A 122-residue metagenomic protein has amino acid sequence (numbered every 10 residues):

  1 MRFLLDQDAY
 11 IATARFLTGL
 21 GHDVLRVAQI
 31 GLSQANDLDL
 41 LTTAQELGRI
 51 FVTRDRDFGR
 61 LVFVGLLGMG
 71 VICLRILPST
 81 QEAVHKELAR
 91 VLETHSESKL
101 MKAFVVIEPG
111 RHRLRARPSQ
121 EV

Functional and structural regions predicted by a protein language model:
M1-A12, E108-V122: Metal-dependent nucleic-acid phosphoesterase active-site entry motif
R2-I50: N-terminal first-folded block
L25, V52, I72-L74, V105: Hydrophobic/aromatic beta-strand patches that form the interior of the parallel beta-sheet core in alpha/beta enzyme
A28-L32, L74-T80: Short, acidic/turn-prone active-site loops that include or flank metal/cofactor- and phosphate-binding residues
T42-A44, G68-I72: Short, hinge-like loop/turn segments at secondary-structure boundaries
Q45-V62: Acidic, metal-binding active-site segment of PIN/NYN-like and related structure-specific nucleases
R60-V64, G68-G70: Short, charge-rich, low-complexity interaction segments located in flexible loops at or near secondary-structure
M69, I76-R113: C-terminal structural segments of small proteins and small subunits
